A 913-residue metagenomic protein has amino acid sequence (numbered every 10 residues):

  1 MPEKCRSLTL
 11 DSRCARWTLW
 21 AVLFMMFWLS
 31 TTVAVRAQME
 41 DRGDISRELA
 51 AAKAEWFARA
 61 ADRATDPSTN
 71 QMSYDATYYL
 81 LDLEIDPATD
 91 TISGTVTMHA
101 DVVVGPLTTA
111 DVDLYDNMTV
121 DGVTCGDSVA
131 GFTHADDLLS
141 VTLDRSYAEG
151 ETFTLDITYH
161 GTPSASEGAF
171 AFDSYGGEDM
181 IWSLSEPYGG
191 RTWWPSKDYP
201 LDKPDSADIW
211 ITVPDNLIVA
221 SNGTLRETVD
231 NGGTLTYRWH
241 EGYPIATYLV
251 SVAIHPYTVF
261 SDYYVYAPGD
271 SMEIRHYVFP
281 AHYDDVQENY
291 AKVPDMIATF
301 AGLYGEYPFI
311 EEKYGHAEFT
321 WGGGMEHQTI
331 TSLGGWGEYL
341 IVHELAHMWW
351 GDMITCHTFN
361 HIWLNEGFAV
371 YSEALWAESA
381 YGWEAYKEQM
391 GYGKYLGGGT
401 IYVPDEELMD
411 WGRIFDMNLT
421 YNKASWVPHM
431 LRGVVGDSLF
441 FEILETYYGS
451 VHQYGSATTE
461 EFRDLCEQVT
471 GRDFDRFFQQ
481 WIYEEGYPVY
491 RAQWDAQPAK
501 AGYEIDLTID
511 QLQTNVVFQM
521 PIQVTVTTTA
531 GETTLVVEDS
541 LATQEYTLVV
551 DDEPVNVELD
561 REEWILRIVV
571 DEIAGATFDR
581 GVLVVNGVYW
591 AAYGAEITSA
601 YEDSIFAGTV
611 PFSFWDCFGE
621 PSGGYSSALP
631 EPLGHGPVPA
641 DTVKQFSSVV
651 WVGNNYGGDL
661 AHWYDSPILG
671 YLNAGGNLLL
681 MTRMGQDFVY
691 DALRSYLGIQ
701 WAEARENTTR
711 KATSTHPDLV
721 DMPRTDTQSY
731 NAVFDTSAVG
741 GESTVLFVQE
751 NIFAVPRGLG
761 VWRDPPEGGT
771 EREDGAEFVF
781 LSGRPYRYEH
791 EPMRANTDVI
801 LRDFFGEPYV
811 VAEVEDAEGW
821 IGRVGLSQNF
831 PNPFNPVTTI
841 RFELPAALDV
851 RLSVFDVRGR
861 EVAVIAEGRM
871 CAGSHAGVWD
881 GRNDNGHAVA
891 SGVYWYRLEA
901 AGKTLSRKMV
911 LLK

Functional and structural regions predicted by a protein language model:
T9-D11, E815-F830, F834-D856, V864 (+2 more regions): Glycine-centered coil/turn sites that cap beta-strands in beta-rich domains
A37-S93, Y175, D475-R476, Q480: N-terminal, polar/Ser/Thr-rich
G94, E186, K197-V342, Y371: Hydrophobic helix-coil surface modules that form long, contiguous segments used for peptide/substrate interaction
T331-E388, L444: Zinc-dependent metallopeptidase catalytic helix centered on the HExxH motif and its immediate flanking segment
M417-L507: Amphipathic alpha-helical substructures
L583-S695: Helical hinge/lid and interdomain linker segments adjacent to catalytic or ligand-binding clefts that mediate domain
N655-T744, N796: A glycine-rich, often tryptophan-bearing local segment used as a flexible ligand/cofactor-contacting loop or short
R869-A872, H887-K913: C-terminal tail/sorting-segment detector
